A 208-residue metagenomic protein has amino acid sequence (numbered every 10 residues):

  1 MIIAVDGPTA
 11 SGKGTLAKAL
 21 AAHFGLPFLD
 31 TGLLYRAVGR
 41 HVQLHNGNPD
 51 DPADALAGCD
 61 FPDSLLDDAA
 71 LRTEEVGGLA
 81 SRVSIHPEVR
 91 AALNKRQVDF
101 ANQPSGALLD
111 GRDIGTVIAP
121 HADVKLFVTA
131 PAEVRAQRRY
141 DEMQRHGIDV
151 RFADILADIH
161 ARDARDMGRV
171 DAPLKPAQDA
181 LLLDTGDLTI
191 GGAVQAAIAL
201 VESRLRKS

Functional and structural regions predicted by a protein language model:
I3-V5: Hydrophobic anchor at the beta1->P-loop junction of P-loop NTPases
P8: P-loop (Walker A) phosphate-binding loop of NTP-binding proteins
K13: Conserved lysine of the Walker
L16: Hydrophobic positions on the alpha1 helix immediately C-terminal to the Walker A/P-loop
A21-T31: Post-Walker A helix-loop "phosphate-sensing" segment adjacent to the P-loop in P-loop NTPases
L33-G106, T116, E133-Q137, D141-R145 (+4 more regions): ATP-dependent small-molecule kinase phosphotransfer cores that center on conserved nucleotide phosphate-binding segments
V124, L174-I190: Phosphate-binding beta-loop-alpha motif at adenosine-nucleotide cofactor sites
